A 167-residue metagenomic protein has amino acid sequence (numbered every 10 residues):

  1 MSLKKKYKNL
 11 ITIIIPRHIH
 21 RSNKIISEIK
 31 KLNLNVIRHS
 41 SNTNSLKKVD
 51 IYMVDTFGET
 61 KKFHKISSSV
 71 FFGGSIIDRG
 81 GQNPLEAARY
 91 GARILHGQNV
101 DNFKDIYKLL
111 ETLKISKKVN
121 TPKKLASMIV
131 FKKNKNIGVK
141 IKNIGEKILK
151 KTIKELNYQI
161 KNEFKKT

Functional and structural regions predicted by a protein language model:
M1-T167: Nucleotide-activated sugar donor-binding and catalytic core shared by glycosyltransferases and related lipid-linked
